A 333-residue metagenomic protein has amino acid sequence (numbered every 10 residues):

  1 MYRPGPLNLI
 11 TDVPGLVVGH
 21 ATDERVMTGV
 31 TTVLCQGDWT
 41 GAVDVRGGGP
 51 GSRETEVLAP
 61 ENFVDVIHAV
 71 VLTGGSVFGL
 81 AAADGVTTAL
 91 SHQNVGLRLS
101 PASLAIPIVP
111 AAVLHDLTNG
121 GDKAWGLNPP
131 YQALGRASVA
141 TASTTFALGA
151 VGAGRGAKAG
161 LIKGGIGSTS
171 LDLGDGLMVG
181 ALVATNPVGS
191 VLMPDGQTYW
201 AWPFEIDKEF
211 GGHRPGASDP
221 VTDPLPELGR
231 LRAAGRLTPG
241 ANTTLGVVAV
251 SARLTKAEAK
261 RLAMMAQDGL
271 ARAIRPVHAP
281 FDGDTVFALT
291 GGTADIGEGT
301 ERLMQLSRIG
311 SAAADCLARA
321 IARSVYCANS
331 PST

Functional and structural regions predicted by a protein language model:
M1-V77, A81-D84, H92-T333: A structural signal for small-residue-enriched, beta-sheet-centric alpha/beta enzyme cores and oligomeric scaffold folds
A89: Active-site catalytic microenvironments for nucleophilic, acid-base chemistry
